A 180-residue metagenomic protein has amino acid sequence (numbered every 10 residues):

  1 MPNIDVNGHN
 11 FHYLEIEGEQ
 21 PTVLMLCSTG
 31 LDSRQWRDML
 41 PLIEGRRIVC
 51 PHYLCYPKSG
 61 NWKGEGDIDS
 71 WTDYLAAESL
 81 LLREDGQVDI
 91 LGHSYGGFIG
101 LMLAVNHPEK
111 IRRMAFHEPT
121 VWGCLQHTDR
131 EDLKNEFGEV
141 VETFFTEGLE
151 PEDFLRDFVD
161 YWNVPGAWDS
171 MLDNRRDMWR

Functional and structural regions predicted by a protein language model:
M1-P2: Short, hydrophobic/aromatic-rich segments at coil-to-beta transitions
V6-G64: Conserved HGGG/HGGXW glycine-rich cap/lid loop of the alpha/beta-hydrolase fold
T22, R47, Q87-D89, I111-R113: Structural signature of beta-strand start/N-cap positions in the alpha/beta core of ABC transporter nucleotide-binding
V49-L91: Active-site loop/oxyanion-hole signature of alpha/beta-hydrolase fold enzymes
C55, E118-G123, D160-Y161: Short "lid" loop at the C-terminus of a central beta-strand within the Rossmann-like core of SAM-dependent
G92, G96, G100: Gly/Ala-rich beta-loop-alpha elbow adjacent to hydrolase catalytic centers
L101, V105-N106, K110-F145: Flexible "cap/lid" loop of the alpha/beta hydrolase fold
G148-R180: Conserved alpha/beta-hydrolase catalytic His-Asp/Glu region
